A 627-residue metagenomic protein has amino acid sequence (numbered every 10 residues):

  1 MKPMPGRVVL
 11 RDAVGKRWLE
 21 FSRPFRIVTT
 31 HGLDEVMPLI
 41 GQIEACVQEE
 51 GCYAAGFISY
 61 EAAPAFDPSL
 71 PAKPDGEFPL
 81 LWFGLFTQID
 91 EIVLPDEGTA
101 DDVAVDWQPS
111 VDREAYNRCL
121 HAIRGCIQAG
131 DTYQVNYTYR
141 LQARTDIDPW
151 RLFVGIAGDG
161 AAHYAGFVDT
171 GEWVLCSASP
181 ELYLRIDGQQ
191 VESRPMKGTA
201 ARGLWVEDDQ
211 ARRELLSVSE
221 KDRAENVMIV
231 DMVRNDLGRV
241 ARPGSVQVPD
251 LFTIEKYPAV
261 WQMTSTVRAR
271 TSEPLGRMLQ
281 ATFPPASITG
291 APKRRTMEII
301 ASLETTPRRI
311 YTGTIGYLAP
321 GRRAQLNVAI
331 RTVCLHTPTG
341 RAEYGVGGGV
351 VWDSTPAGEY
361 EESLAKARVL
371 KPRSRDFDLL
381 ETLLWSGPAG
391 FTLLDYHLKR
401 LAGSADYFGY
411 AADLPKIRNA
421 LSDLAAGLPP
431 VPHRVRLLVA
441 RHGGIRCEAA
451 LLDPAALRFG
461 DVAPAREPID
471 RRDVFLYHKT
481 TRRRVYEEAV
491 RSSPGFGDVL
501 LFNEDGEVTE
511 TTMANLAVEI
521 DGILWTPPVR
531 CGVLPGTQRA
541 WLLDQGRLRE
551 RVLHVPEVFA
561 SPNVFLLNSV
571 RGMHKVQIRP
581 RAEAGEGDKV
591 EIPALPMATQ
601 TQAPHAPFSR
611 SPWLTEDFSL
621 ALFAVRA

Functional and structural regions predicted by a protein language model:
M1-T382, L501-N503: Extended alpha-helical targeting/anchoring segments, especially N-terminal organellar/secretory targeting helices
N226, A259, M263, V328 (+3 more regions): Helix-start/capping segments and mature chain N-termini
Q600-H605: Low-complexity, intrinsically disordered or signal/transmembrane-proximal segments
